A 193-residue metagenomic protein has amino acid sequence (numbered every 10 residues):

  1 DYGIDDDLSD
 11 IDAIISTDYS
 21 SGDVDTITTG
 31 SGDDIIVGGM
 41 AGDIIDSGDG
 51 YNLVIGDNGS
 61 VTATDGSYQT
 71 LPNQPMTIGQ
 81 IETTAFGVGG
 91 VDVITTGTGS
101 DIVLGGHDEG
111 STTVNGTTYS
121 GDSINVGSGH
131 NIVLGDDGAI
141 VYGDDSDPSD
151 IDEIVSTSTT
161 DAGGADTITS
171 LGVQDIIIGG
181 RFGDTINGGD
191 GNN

Functional and structural regions predicted by a protein language model:
D1-T26, G30, G48-Y119, G127-G172 (+2 more regions): Acidic/polar low-complexity surface segments
D43: Conserved tryptophan-centered aromatic signature that marks the ligand-binding surface of SH3 and related Trp-rich
T185-N193: Short, intrinsically disordered, charge-balanced linker/junction segments flanking boundaries in proteins
